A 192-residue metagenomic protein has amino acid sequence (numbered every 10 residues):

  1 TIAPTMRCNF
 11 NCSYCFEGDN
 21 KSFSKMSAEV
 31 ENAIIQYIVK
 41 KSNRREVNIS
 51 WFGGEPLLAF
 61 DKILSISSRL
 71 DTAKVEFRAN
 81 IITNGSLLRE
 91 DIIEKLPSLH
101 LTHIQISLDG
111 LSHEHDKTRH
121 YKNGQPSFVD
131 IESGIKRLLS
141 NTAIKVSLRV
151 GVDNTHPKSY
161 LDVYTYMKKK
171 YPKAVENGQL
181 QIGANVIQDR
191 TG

Functional and structural regions predicted by a protein language model:
T1-E29: Canonical Radical SAM [4Fe-4S] cluster-binding loop centered on the CxxxCxxC motif and its immediate flanking residues
V30-I34: Short, motif-level signal for alpha-helix interfacial/capping segments enriched in acidic residues and aromatics/proline
I35-S50, A59-N185: Radical SAM/AdoMet-radical enzyme domain recognition
G53-G54: Active-site neighborhood of divalent metal-dependent phosphoester/pyrophosphate hydrolases
R190-G192: C-terminal active-site-proximal or functional interface alpha/beta core segments in diverse enzymes
